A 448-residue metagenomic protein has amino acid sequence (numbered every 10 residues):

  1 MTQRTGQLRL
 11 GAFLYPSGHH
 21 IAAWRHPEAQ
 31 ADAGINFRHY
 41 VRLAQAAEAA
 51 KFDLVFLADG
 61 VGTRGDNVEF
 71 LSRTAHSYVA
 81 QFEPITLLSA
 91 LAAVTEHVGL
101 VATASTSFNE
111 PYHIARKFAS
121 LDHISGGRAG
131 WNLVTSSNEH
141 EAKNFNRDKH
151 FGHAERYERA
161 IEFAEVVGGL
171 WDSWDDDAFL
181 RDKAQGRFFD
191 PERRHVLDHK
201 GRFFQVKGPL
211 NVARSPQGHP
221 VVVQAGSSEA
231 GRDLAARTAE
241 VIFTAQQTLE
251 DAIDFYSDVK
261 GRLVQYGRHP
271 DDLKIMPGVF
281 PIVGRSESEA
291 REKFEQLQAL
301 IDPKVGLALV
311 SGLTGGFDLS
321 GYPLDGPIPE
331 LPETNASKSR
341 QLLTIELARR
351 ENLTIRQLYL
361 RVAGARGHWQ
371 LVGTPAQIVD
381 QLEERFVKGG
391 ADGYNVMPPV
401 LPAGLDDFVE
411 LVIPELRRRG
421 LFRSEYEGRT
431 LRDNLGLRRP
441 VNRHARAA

Functional and structural regions predicted by a protein language model:
M1-H19, A154-Q217, E250-S257, G261-F386 (+1 more regions): An alpha-helical appendage that flanks or caps ligand/catalytic pockets
M1-V94, Q217-P220, E346, A445-A448: N-terminal beta1-alpha1-beta2 module of alpha/beta enzyme domains
T2-T5, E48-A49, S89-E96, D122-R128 (+2 more regions): Acidic (Asp/Glu)-rich catalytic clusters
L8-A12, V55-L57, V98-A104, G127-L133 (+4 more regions): Hydrophobic faces of well-ordered beta-strands that scaffold small-molecule active sites in alpha/beta enzyme cores
L10, A47, K51, L91 (+8 more regions): Conserved, mostly hydrophobic/aromatic
G11-L14, A29-R38, L87-L100, S105-Q217: Hydrophobic, small-residue-rich alpha-helical packing segments that form membrane-like cores
A23-R38, T103-Y112, D148-H150, P216-E229 (+2 more regions): Active-site mouth loops of central-metabolism enzymes
F70-L100, V264-Y266, L405-S424: Alpha-helix-loop-beta-strand connector modules within alpha/beta enzyme cores
